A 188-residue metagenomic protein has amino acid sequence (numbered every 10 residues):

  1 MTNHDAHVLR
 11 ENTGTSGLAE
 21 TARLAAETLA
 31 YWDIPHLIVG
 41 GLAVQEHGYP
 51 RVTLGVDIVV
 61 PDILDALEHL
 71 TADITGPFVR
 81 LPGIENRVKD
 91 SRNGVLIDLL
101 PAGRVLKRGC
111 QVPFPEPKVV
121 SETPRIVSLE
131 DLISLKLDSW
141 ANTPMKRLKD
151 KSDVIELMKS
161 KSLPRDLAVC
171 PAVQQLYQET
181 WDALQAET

Functional and structural regions predicted by a protein language model:
M1-T188: Compositionally biased terminal segments of proteins
